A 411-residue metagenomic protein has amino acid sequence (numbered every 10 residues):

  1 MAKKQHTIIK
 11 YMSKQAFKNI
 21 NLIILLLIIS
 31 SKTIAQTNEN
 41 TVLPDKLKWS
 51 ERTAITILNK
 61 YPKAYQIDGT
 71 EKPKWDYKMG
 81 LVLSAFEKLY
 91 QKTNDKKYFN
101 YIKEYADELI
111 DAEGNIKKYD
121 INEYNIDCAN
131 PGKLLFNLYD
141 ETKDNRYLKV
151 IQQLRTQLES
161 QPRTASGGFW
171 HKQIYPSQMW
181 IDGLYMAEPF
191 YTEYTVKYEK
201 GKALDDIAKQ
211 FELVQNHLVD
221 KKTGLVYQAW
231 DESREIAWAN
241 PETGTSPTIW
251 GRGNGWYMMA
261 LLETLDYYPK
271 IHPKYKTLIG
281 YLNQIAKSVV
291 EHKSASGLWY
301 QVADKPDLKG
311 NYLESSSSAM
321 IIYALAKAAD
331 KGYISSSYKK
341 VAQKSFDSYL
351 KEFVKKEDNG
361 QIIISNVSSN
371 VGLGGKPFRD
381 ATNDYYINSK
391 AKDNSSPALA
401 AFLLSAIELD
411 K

Functional and structural regions predicted by a protein language model:
M1-E39: Bacterial Sec-dependent N-terminal signal peptides
N38, V42-K78, K92-F99, E108-G132 (+5 more regions): CBM-like carbohydrate-recognition segments
P44-Q66, N100-K118, K149-G168, G201-A237 (+2 more regions): Long, well-ordered core segments of solenoidal/helical folds
L83, Y90, Y139, T195 (+4 more regions): Alpha-solenoid repeat junctions
F169-Y175, W230-S233, Y300-D307: Short linear capping/connector segments at secondary-structure termini
Y194-D205, T264-K276, A328-S336: Inter-helical turn/loop segments and adjacent helix faces that build the functional surface of alpha-helical bundle
M258-P306: Oxyanion-binding "anion nests"
